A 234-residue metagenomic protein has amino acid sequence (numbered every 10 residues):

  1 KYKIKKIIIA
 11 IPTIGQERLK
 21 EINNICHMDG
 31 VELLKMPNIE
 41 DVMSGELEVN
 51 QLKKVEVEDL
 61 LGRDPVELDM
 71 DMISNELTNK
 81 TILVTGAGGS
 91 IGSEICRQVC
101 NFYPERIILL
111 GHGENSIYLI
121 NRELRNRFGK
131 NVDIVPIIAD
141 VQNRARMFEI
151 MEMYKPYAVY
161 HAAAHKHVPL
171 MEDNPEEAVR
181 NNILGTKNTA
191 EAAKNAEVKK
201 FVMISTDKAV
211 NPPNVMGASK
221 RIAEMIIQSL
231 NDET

Functional and structural regions predicted by a protein language model:
K1-K54, A139: Phosphate-bearing ligand-interacting subdomains that bind or position ATP/ADP/UDP/GDP/NAD(P) or nucleotide-linked
I7, I82, V159, F201: Receiver (REC) domain switch-region micro-motif
T13-G15, I39-V42, E114-S116, V141-N143 (+2 more regions): Conserved nucleotide-binding/hydrolysis micro-motifs of P-loop NTPases
D29, G45, K155, H161 (+2 more regions): Conserved Rossmann-fold NAD(P)-dependent oxidoreductase catalytic core, especially the SDR/UDP-sugar
D29-V31, R127-N131, E197, E233-T234: Short helix-capping segments at alpha-helix termini
N50-K54, E58, G62-Y157: N-terminal Rossmann/SDR dinucleotide-binding element
G113-N115, A139-M147, A209-S219, N231-T234: Flexible, glycine-rich beta-alpha linker
